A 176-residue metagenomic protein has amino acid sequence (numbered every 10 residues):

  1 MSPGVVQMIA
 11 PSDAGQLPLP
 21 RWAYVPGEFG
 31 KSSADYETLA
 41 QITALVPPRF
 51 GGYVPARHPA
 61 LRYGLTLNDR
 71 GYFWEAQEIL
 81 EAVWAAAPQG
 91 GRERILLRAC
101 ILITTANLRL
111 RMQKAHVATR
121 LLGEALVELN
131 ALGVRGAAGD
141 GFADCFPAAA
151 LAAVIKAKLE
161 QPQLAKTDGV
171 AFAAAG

Functional and structural regions predicted by a protein language model:
M1-P88, A131-G176: N-terminal alpha-helical interaction modules that lie
V54, R94-L96: Residue signature of alpha-solenoid helical repeat architecture, marking inter-repeat boundaries and helix-start
Y63, R98, I103-T105: Structural register within alpha-helical repeat arrays
W74-E81, I101-T104, G123-V127: Generic structural signal for well-ordered, non-membrane alpha-helices
Q89-E93: Solvent-exposed loop and edge beta-strand segments that line ligand/cofactor-binding and catalytic clefts
Q113-V134: TPR/TPR-like (Sel1-like) alpha-helical repeat modules
